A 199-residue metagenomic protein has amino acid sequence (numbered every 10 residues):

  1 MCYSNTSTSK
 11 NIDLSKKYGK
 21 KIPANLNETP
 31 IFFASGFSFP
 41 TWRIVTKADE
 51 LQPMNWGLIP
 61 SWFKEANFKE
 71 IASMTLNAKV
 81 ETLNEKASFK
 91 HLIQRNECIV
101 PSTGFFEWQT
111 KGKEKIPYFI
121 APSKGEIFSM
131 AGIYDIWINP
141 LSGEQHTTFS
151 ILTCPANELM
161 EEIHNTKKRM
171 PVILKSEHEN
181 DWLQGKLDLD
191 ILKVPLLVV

Functional and structural regions predicted by a protein language model:
M1-V199: Short linear sequence motif anchored by a di-proline
